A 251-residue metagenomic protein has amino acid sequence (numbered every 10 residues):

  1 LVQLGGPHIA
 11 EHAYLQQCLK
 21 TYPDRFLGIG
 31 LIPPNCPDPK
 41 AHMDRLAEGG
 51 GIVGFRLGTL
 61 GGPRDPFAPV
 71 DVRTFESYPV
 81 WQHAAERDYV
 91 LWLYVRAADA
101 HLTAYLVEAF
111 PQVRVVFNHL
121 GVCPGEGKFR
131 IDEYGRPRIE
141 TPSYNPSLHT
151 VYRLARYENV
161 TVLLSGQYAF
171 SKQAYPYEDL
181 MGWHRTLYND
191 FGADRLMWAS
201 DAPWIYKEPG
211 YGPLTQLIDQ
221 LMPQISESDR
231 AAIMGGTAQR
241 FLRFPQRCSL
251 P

Functional and structural regions predicted by a protein language model:
V2-G5, G58, S165, A199: Conserved residues at the C-terminal ends of beta-strands
P7-A98, A104-Y105, P142: Active-site gating/metal-coordination segments in enzymes
E11-F26, V107-F117, L180-N189, L214-P223: Short, electropositive alpha-helical surface patch
A13, A41-M43, A68, G127-I131 (+2 more regions): Short aromatic-enriched loop/helix-cap "lid" or pocket-rim segments at secondary-structure transitions that line
L15, L46, F55, A84 (+5 more regions): Conserved, mostly hydrophobic/aromatic
C36, G61-P63, C123-P124, Y168-F170 (+1 more regions): Feature marks short, surface-exposed loop/turn motifs that line or immediately flank catalytic pockets and channel
P69-M197, Q246-P251: Catalytic pocket-lining loop regions of alpha/beta-barrel enzymes, especially the amidohydrolase/enolase/GH5 lineages
R185-T186, D190-M197, I205-P251: Mid-to-C-terminal alpha-helical segments outside catalytic/metal-binding sites
